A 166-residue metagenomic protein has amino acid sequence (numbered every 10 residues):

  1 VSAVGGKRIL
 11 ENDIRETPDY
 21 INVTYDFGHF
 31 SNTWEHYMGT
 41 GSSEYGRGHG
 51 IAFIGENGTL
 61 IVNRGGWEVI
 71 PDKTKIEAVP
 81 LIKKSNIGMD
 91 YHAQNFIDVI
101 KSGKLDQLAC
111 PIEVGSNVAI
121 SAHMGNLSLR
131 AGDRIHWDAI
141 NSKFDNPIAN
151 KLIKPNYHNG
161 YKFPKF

Functional and structural regions predicted by a protein language model:
V1-I70, T74-E113, N117-F166: Contiguous beta-strand/loop segments that form the cofactor/metal-binding neighborhood of enzyme cores
